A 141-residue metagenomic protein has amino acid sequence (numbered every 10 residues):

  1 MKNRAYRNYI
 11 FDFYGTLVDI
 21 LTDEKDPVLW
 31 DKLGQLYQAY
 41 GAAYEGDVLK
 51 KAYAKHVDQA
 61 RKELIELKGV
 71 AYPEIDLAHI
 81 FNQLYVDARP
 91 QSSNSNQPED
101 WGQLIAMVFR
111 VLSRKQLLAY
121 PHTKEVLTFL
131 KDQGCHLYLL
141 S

Functional and structural regions predicted by a protein language model:
M1-A52: Active-site neighborhood of HAD-like aspartate-dependent phosphohydrolases
R4, V70-H79, S93, E99 (+1 more regions): Short, acidic loop-to-helix structural element flanking the phosphoryl-transfer center in phosphate-processing enzymes
I10, Y138-S141: Short beta-strand segments
D12, T16, G102, A106-F109: Generic signal for short, ordered secondary-structure residues within or immediately flanking folded domains
D12-F13, V57, Y120: Hydrophobic alpha-helical segments
V18-D19, K62, F109-R110, C135: A broad detector of the eukaryotic-type serine/threonine protein kinase catalytic domain
T22-D23, I65, L117: Short, flexible helix-adjacent loops and helix caps
G34, Y40, G46-M107: A metal-dependent, Asp-based hydrolase signature
